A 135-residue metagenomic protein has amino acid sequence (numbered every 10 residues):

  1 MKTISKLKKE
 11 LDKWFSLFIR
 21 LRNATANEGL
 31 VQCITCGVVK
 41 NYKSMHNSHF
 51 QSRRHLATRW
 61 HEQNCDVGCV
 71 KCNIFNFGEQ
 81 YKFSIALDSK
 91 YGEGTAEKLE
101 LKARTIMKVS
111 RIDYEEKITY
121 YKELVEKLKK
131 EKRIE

Functional and structural regions predicted by a protein language model:
M1-V31, M107-I112: Short, charged surface segments at domain edges that flank catalytic/cofactor-binding sites
T3, L7, A57, F75: Conserved aromatic-histidine-acidic binding/catalytic patches
G29-N64: Histidine-centered nuclease catalytic patch
N41, C65-G92: Short Cys/His-centered divalent metal-binding micro-motifs
R53-C65, S89-A103: Short microdomains enriched in Cys/His and/or Lys/Arg
E97-E135: Short flanking/linker segments adjacent to small metal-binding domains or redox-active Cys/His motifs
